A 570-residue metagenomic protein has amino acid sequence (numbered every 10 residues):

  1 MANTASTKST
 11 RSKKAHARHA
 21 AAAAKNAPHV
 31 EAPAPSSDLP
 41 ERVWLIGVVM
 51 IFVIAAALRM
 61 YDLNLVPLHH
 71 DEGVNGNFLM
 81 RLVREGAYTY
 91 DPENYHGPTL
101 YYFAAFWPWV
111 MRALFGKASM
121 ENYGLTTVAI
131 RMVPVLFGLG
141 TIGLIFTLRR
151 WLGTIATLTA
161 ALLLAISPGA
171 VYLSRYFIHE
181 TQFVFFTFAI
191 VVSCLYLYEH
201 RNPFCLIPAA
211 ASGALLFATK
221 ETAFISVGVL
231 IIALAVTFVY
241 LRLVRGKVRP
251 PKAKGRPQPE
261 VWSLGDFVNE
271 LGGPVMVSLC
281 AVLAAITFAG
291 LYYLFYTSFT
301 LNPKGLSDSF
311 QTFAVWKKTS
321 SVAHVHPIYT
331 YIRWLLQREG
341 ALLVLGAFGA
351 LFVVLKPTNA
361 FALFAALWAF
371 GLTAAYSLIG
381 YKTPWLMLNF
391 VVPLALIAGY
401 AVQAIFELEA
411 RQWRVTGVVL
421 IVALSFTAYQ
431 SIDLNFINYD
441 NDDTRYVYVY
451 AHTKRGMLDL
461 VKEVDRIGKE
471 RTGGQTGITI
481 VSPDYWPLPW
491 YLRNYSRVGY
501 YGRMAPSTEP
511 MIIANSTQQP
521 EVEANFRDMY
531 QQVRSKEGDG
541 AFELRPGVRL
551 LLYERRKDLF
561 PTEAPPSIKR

Functional and structural regions predicted by a protein language model:
A2-R414, I421-T427, S431-L434: Membrane-integral, polyisoprenol-dependent glycosyltransferases of the GT-C/oligosaccharyltransferase superfamily
A20, I478-S482, Y500, I512-A514: Short, hydrophobic beta-strand segments that form beta-sheet elements in well-ordered domains
N75, T99, I328, G456-E463 (+2 more regions): Stable alpha-helical elements in mature extracytoplasmic
A170, L372-T373, D484-Y485, T517-P520: Solvent-exposed loop/turn segments at secondary-structure junctions within structured extracellular/periplasmic domains
E221, G474-T476, T508-P510: Loop/turn elements at helix/coil->beta-strand transitions in domains of secreted/extracellular proteins
W316-K317, T416-T476, V481-S496, E543-I568: Membrane-proximal, lumen/periplasm-facing interface regions of secretory-pathway glyco- and lipid-modifying enzymes
V498-E509: Short acidic low-complexity segments
S507-R570: Aromatic/acidic, Gly/Pro-rich catalytic loop(s) in extracytoplasmic/lumenal soluble domains of multi-pass membrane
